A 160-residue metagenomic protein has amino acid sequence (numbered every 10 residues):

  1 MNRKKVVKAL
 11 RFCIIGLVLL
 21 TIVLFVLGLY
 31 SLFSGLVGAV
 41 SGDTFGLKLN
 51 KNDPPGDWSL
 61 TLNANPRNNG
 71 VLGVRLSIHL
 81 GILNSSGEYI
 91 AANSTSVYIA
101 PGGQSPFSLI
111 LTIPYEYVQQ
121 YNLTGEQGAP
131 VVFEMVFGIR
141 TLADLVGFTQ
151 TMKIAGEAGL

Functional and structural regions predicted by a protein language model:
M1-P54, K153-L160: Membrane engagement elements in two modes
P54-N63: Short, solvent-exposed loop/turn segments enriched in Ser/Thr/Gly
N65-G70: Asparagine-centered strand-capping/turn motif at beta-strand->loop junctions
V71-H79, A91-N93, Y121: Short, hydrophobic/aromatic beta-strand segments
S77-L83, V136: Beta-strand signatures of extracellular beta-sandwich domains
S86-Y89, D144: Residue-level signal for glycine
E88-Q119: Intrinsically disordered, low-complexity Pro/Gly/Ser/Thr-rich segments with frequent PxxP/GP/PP motifs and embedded
Y115-L160: Terminal connector regions
